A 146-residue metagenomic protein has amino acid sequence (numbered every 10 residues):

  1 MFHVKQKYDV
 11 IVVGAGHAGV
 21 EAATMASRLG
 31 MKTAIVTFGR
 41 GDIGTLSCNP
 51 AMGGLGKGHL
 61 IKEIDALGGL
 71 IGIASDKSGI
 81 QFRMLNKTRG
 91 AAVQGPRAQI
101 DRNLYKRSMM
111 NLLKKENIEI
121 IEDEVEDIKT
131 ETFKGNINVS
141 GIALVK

Functional and structural regions predicted by a protein language model:
M1-Q6, G135: Short, basic, low-complexity termini and linkers enriched in Ser/Thr/Gly/Pro that act as targeting/leader peptides
K5-A18: Beta1/beta-strand and adjacent pyrophosphate-binding region of the FAD-binding site in flavoprotein oxidoreductases
K7, T24-E131: Conserved N-terminal/central alpha/beta ligand/cofactor-binding core
V13-G14, D123, V145: Short His-Asn-centered micro-motif
V20-A22: N-terminal amphipathic, basic-rich helices that act as targeting or association modules
K129-K146: Conserved beta-strand-loop-beta-strand element in the redox core of flavoprotein oxidoreductases
